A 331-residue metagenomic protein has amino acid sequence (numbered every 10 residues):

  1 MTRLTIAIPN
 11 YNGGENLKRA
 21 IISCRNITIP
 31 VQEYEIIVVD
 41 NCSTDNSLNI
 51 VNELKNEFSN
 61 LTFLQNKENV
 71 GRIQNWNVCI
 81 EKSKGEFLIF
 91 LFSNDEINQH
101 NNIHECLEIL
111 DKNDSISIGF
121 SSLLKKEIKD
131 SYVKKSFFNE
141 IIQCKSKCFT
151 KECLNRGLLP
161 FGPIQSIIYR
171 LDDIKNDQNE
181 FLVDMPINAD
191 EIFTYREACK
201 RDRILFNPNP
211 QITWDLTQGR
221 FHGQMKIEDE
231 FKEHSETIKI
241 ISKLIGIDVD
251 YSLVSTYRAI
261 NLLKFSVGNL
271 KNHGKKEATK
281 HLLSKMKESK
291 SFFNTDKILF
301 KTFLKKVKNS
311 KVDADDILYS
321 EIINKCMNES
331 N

Functional and structural regions predicted by a protein language model:
I22-E33: Short, acidic, metal-binding catalytic loop of nucleotide-sugar glycosyltransferases
D40-N49, E68, F92: A conserved acidic beta->alpha catalytic loop
N66-S83, S93-E96: Glycine-rich, basic loop-to-helix element that forms the pyrophosphate-binding segment of sugar-nucleotide handling
L88: Short aromatic/hydrophobic "clamp" motif used to bind/position activated sugar donors
E96, N101-K134: Conserved donor NDP-sugar-binding/catalytic core segment of glycosyltransferases
S121, E140-I227: Conserved nucleotide-sugar donor-binding catalytic segment
P186, C199-D202, N209-Q218, G223-D250 (+1 more regions): Catalytic core of nucleotide-sugar-dependent glycosyltransferases
V267-N331: Membrane-interface aromatic/basic loop that binds lipid-linked glycans or pyrophosphate carriers, typified by
